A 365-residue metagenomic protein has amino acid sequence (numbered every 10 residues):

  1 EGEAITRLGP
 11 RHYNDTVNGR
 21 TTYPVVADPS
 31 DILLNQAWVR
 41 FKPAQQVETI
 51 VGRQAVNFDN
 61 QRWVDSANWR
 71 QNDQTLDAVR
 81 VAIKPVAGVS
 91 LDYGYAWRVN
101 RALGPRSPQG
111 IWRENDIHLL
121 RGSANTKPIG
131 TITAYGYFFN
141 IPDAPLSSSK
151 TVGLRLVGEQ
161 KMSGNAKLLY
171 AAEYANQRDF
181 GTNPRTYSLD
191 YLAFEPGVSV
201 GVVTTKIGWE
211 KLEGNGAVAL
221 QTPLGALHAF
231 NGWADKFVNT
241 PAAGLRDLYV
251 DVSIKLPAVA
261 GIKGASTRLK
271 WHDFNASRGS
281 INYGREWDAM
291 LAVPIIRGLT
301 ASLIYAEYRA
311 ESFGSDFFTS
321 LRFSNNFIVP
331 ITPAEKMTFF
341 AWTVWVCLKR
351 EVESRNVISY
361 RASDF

Functional and structural regions predicted by a protein language model:
E1-W38, P43-Q45, V56-R70, G104-R106 (+6 more regions): Surface-exposed loop and membrane-interface regions of Gram-negative outer-membrane beta-barrel proteins
Y13-D15, Y23-P29, G158-Q160, Y174 (+2 more regions): Extracellular/periplasm-exposed beta-strand and loop segments of Gram-negative cell-envelope proteins, dominated by
Q45-T49, A67-A217, L248-V250, K255 (+5 more regions): Signature for the C-terminal beta-barrel architecture of outer-membrane proteins
A219-G244: Flexible internal linker/loop segments at domain or repeat junctions
P241-R246, S253-A265, I328-M337: Outer-membrane beta-barrel biogenesis signature
G244, A276-Y283, M290-E311, S320-I331: C-terminal functional modules
V250, S315-L348, I358-R361, F365: Outer-membrane beta-barrel "beta-signal"
R350, S354: Cationic, low-complexity basic patches in intrinsically disordered or flexible, solvent-exposed regions
